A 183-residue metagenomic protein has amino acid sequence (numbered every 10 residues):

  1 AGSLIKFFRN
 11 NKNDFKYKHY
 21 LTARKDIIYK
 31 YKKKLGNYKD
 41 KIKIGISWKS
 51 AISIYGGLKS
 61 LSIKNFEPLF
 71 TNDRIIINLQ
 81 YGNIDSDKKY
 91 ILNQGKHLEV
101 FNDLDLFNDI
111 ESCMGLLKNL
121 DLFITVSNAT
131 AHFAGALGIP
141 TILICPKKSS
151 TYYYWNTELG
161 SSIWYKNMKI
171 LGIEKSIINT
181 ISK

Functional and structural regions predicted by a protein language model:
A1-K183: Catalytic machinery of carbohydrate-active enzymes, primarily nucleotide-sugar-dependent glycosyltransferases
